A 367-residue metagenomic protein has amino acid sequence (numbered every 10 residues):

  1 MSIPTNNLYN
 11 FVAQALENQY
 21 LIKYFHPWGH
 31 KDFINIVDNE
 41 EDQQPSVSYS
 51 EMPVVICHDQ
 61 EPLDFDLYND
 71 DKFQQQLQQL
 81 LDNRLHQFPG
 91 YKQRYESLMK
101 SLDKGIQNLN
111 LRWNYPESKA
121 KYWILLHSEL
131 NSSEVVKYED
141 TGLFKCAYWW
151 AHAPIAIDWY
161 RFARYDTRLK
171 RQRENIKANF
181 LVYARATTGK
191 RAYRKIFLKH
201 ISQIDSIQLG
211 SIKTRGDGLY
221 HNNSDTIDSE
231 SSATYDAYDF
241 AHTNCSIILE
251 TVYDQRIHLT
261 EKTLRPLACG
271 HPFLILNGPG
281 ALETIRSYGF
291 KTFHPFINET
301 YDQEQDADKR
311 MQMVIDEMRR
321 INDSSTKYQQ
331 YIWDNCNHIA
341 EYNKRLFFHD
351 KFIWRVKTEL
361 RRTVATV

Functional and structural regions predicted by a protein language model:
M1-I248, R256-V367: Pol beta-like nucleotidyltransferase catalytic core
T251: Flexible loop residues that form catalytic and substrate-binding hotspots at small-molecule/glycan-binding clefts
